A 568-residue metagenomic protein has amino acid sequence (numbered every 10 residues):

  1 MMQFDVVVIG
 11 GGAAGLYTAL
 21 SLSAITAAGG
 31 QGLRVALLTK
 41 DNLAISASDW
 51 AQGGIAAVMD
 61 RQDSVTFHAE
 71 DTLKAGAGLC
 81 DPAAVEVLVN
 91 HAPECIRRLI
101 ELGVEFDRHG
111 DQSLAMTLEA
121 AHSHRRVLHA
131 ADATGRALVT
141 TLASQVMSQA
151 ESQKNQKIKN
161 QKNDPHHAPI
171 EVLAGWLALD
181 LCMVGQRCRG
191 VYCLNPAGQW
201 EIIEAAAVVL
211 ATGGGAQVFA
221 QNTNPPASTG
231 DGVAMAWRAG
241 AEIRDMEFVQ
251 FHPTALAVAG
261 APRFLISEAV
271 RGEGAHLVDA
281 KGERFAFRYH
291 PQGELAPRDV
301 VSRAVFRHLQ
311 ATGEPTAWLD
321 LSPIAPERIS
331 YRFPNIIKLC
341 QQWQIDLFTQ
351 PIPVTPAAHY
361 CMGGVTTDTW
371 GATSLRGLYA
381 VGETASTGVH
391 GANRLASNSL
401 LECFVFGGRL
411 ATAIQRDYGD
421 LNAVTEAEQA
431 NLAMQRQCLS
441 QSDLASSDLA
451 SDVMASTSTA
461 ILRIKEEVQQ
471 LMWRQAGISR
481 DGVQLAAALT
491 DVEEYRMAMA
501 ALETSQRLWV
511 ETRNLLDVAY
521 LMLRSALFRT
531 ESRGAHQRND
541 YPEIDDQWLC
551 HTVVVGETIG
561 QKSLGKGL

Functional and structural regions predicted by a protein language model:
M1-F4, T18, I25, N42-L43 (+11 more regions): Glycine- and aromatic-enriched mobile tails/lids
V6-L37: N-terminal Rossmann-like FAD-binding beta1-loop-alpha1 element of flavoenzymes
V7-I9, I203-T212: Short hydrophobic core segments
D41-L73, A77, Q250, A261-F264: Conserved N-terminal glycine-rich FAD pyrophosphate-binding loop of Rossmann-like flavoproteins
C80-P93, V127-S144, L173, N222-G230 (+3 more regions): Short beta-strand to alpha-helix junction loop
E101-S152, N160-Q199, A211, A220 (+1 more regions): Conserved redox-cofactor binding core of oxidoreductases
A207-F264, A311, N398-R409: Glycine-rich loop(s) and the adjacent beta-strand/alpha-helix scaffold that form part
M235, A241-Q350, A413-G419: An anion/pyrophosphate-binding glycine-rich loop and adjacent beta-alpha core in soluble alpha-beta enzymes
